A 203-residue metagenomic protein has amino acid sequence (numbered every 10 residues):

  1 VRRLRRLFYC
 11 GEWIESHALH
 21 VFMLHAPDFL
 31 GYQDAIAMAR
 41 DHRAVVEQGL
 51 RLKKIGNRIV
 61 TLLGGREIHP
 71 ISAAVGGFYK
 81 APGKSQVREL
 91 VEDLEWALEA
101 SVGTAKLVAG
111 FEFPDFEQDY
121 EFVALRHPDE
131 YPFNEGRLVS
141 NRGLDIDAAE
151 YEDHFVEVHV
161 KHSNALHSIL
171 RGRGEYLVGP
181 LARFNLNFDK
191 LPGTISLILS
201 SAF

Functional and structural regions predicted by a protein language model:
V1-F203: Active-site bordering "gate/hinge" segments that shape substrate access to catalytic or cofactor-binding pockets
